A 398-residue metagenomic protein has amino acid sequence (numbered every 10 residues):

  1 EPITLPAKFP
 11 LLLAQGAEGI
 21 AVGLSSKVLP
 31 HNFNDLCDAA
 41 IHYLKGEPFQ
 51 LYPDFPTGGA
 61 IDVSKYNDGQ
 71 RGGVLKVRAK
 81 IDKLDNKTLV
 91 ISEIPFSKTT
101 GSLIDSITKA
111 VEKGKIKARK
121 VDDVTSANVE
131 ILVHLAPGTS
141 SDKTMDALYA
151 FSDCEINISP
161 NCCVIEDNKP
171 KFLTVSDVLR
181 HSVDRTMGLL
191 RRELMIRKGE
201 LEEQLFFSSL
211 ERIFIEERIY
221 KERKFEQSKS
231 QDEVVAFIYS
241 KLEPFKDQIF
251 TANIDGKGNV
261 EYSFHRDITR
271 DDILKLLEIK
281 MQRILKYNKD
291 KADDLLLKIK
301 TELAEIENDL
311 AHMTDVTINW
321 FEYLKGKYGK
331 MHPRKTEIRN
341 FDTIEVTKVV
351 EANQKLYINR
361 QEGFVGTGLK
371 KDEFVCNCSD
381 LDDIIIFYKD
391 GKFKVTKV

Functional and structural regions predicted by a protein language model:
E1-A7: P-loop NTPase nucleotide-binding/switch module
L11, A17-I20, L24-V398: C-terminal interaction appendages of subunits in large macromolecular complexes
